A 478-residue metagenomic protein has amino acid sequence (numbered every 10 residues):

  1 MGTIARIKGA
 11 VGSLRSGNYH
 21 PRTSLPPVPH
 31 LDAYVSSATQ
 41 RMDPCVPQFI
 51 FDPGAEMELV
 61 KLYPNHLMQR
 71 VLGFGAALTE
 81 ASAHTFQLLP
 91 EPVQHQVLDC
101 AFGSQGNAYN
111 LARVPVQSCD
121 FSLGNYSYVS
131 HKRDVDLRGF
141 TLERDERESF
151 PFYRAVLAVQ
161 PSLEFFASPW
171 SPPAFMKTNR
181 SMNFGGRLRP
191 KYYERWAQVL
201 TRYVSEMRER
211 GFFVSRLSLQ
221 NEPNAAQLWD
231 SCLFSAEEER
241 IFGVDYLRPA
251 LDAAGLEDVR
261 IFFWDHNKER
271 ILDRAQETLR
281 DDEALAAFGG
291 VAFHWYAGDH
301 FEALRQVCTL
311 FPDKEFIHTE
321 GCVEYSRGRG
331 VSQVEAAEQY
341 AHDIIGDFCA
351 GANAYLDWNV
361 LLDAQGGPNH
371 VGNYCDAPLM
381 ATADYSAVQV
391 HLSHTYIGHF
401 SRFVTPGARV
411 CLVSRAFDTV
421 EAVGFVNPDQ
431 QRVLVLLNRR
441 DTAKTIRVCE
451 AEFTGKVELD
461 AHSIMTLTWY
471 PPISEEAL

Functional and structural regions predicted by a protein language model:
M1-T23: Membrane-proximal basic amphipathic "stem/tether" segments
M42-V214, S235, D245: N-terminal catalytic cores of secreted or lumenal carbohydrate-active enzymes
A76, A108, F165, L217 (+6 more regions): Conserved, mostly hydrophobic/aromatic
F121-N125, P173-R180, N224-L228, I271-D273 (+2 more regions): Short acidic/His/Gly/Ser-rich catalytic and metal-binding motifs that mark active-site loops of diverse hydrolases
R195-R202, E206-R216, P223-E324: Active-site neighborhood of glycoside hydrolase catalytic domains
E315-Y396: Aromatic/acidic polysaccharide-binding cleft in carbohydrate-active enzymes
R402-F403, V413-A451, H462: Carbohydrate-binding surface patches
L459-L478: C-terminal beta-strand-rich structural cap/linker in extracellular carbohydrate-active enzymes
